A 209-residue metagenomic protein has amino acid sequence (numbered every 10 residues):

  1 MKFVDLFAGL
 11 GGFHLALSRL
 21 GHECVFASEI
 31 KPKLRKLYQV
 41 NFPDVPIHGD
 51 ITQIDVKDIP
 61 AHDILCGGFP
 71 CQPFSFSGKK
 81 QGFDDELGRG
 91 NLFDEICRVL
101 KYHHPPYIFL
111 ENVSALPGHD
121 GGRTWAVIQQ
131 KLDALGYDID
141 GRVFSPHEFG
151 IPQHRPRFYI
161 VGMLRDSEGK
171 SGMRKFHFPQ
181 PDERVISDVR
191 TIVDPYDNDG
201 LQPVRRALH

Functional and structural regions predicted by a protein language model:
M1-F3: Extreme N-terminal starter segment of soluble prokaryotic enzymes
D5-L10: Class I SAM-dependent methyltransferase "Motif I" SAM/SAH-binding loop
A16-E23, N41: A short, Lys/Arg-enriched amphipathic alpha-helix followed by its capping loop at the start of a domain
C24-E29: Conserved SAM-binding motif I beta-strand of class I
P32-K36: Short alpha-helix immediately C-terminal to the canonical SAM-binding loop
D44-D50: Conserved SAM-binding strand-loop segment of SAM-dependent methyltransferases
I54-I64, Q72-H209: Class I S-adenosyl-L-methionine
